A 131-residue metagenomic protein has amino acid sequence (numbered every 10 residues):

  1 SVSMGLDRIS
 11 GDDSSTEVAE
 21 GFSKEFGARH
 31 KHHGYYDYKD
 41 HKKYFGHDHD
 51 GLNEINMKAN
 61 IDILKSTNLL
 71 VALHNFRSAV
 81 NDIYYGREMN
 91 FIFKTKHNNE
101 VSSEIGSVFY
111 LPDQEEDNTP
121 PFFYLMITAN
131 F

Functional and structural regions predicted by a protein language model:
S1, N56-K58, E88-I92, Y124-M126: Membrane-embedded beta-strand positions in outer-membrane beta-barrel channels/transporters
S1-D62, N68: Extracellular/periplasmic loop regions
S1-V2, K65-V71, N99-I105: Repeated loop/turn-to-beta-strand initiation elements of outer-membrane beta-barrel proteins
L6-D12, L73-A79, S107-D113, A129-F131: Transmembrane beta-strands of outer-membrane beta-barrel pores
S10, I61-K65, T95-N99, F131: Outer-membrane beta-barrel strand-turn architecture
Y35, K39-K42, L70-M89: Outer membrane beta-barrel transmembrane domains
G46-G51, I83-Y85, D117-T119: Short sequence motifs at beta-strands and strand-loop junctions characteristic of Gram-negative outer-membrane
T119-F131: Outer-membrane beta-barrel "beta-signal"
